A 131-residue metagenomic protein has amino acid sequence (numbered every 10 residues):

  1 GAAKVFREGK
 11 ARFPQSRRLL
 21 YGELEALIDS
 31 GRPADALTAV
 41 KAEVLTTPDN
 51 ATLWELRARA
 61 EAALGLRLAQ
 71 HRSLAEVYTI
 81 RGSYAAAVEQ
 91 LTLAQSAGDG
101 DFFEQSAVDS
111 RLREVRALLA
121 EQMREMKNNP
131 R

Functional and structural regions predicted by a protein language model:
G1-S30: Long, well-ordered mid-to-C-terminal structural blocks that present hydrophobic/aromatic surfaces
R7-A11, A42-L45, A62, V77-I80 (+1 more regions): Conserved structural position within tetratricopeptide repeats
E23, R57, L74, L93-A94 (+1 more regions): Structural register within alpha-helical repeat arrays
D29-A36, A63-S73, F103, R113-R131: Alpha-helical linker/edge segments of TPR/alpha-solenoid repeat scaffolds and analogous pre-/post-domain helices
